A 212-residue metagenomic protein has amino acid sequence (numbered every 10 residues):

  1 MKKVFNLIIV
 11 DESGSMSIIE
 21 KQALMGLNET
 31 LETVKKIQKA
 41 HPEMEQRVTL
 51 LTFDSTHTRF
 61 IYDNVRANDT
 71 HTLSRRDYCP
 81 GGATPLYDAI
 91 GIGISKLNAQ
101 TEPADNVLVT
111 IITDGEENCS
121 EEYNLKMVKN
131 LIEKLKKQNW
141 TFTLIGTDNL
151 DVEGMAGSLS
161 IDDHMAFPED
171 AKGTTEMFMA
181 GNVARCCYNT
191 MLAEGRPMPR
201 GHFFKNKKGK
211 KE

Functional and structural regions predicted by a protein language model:
M1-E212: Acidic, low-complexity intrinsically disordered regions
